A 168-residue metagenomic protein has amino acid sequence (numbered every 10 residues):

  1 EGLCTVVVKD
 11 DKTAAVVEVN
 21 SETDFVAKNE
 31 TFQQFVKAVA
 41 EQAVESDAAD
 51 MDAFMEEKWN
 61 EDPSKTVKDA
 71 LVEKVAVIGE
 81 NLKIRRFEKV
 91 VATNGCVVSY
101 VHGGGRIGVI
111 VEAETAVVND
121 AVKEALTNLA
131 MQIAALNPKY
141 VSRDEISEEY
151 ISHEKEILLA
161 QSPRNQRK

Functional and structural regions predicted by a protein language model:
E1-K168: N-terminal assembly/interaction segments in proteins that build large macromolecular machines
